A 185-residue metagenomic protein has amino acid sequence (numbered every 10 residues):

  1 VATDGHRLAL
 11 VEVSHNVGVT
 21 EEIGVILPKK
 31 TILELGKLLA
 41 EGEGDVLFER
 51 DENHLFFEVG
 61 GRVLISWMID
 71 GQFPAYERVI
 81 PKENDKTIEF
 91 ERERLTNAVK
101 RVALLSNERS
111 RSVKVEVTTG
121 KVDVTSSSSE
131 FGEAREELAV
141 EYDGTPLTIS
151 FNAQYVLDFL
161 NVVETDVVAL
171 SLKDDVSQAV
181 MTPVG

Functional and structural regions predicted by a protein language model:
V1-E12, G18-I69, E83-G185: DNA polymerase processivity clamps
R78-P81: Short linear sequence elements within intrinsically disordered, low-complexity coil regions
